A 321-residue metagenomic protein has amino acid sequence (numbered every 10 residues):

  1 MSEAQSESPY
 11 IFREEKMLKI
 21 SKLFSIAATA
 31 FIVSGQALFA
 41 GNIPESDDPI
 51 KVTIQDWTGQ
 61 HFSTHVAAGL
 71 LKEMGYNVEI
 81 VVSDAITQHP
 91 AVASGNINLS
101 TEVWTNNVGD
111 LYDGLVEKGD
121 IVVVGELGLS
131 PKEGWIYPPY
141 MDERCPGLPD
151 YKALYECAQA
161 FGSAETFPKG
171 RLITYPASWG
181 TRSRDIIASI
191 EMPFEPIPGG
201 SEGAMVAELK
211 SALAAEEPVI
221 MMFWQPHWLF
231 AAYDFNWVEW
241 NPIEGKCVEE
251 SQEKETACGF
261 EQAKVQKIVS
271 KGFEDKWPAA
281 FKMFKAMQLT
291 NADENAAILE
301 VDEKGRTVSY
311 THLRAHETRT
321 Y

Functional and structural regions predicted by a protein language model:
S46-T58, N77-V81, K169-L172, F284: Short, well-ordered beta-strand elements
W57-T58, E79-A91, I197-E208: Short helix-initiation/N-cap motifs at beta->coil->alpha
T58-N77, I187: Short, polar/charged alpha-helical segment
T64, S83-G119, E208, W228-Y233: Pocket-flanking alpha-helical
I97-T101, I173-E249: Ligand-binding pocket segment of bilobal, Venus flytrap-like solute-binding proteins
D120-Y175: A conserved helix-loop-strand patch within extracytoplasmic ligand-binding domains of the periplasmic binding
K132-R144, Q262-K276, L299-E300: A bilobed periplasmic-binding-protein/Venus flytrap-type ligand-binding module shared by bacterial periplasmic
T311-T320: Conserved small/polar residues in nucleotide/adenosyl-binding loops
